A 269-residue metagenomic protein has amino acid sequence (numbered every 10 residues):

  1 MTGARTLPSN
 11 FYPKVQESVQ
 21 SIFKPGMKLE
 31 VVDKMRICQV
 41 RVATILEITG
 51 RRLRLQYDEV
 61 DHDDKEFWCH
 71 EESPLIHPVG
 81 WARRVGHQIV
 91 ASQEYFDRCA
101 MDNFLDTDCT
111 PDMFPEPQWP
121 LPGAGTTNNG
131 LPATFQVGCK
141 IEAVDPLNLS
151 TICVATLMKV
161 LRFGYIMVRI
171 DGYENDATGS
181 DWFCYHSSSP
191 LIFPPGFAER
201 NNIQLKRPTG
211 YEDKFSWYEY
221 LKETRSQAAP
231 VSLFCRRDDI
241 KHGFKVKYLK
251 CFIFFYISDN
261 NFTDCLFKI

Functional and structural regions predicted by a protein language model:
M1-F252, I257-I269: Eukaryotic chromatin- and chromosome-associated nuclear factors, especially histone mark writers/erasers/readers
